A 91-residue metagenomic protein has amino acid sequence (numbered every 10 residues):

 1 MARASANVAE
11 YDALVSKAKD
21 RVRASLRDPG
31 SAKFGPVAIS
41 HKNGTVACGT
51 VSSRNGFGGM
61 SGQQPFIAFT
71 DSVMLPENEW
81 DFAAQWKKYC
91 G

Functional and structural regions predicted by a protein language model:
M1-G91: Cystatin/cathelin-like cysteine-protease inhibitor module
